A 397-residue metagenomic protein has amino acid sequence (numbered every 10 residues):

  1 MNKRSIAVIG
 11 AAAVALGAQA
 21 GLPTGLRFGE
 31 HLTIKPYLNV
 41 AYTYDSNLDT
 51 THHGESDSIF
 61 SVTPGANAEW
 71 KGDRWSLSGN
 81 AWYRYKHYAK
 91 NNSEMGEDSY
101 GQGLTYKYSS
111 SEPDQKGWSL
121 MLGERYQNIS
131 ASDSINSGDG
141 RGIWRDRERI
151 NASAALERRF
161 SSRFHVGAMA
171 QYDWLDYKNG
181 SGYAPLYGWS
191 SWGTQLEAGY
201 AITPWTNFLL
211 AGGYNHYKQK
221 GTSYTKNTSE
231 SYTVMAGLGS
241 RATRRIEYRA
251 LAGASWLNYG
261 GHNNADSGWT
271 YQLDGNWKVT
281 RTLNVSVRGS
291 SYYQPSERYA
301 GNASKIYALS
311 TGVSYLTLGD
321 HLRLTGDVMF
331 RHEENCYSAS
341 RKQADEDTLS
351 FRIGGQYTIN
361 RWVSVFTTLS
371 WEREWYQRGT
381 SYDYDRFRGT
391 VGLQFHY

Functional and structural regions predicted by a protein language model:
M1-G29: Cleavable N-terminal export/targeting peptides
A20-Y397: Gram-negative and organellar
